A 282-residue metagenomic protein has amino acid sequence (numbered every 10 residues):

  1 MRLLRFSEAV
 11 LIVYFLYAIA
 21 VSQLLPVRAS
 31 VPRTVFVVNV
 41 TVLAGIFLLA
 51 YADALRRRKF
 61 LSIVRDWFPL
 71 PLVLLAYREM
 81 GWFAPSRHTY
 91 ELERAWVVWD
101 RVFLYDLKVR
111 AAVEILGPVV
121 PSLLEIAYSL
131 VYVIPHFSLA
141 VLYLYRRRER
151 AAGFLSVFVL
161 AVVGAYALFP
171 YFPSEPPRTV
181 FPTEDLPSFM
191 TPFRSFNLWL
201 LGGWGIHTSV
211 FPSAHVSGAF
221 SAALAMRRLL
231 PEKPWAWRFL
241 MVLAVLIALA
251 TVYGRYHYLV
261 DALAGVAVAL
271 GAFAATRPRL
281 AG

Functional and structural regions predicted by a protein language model:
M1-R5, A52-R58, L229-W235, A275-G282: Membrane-interface junctions at the ends of membrane-embedded or membrane-associated helices
M1-T41, F60-H136: N-terminal transmembrane-helix/juxtamembrane module of multi-pass inner/ER membrane proteins
V13-Q23, V73-R78, V162-F169, V242-V252: Aromatic-anchored segments of alpha-helical transmembrane domains
I63-P71, H136-F172: Interfacial segments of alpha-helical transmembrane regions
R78-R94, V98, F158-P187: Transmembrane alpha-helix/helix-exit interface in multi-pass inner-membrane proteins
F137-L144, V216-P234, A267-P278: Membrane-interfacial alpha-helical segments at the cytosolic side of multi-pass membrane proteins
A167-L230, P234: Membrane-interfacial catalytic/cofactor-binding modules of polytopic membrane enzymes
P176-V180, V210, L246-A272: Interfacial helix-loop-helix junctions of multi-pass membrane proteins
